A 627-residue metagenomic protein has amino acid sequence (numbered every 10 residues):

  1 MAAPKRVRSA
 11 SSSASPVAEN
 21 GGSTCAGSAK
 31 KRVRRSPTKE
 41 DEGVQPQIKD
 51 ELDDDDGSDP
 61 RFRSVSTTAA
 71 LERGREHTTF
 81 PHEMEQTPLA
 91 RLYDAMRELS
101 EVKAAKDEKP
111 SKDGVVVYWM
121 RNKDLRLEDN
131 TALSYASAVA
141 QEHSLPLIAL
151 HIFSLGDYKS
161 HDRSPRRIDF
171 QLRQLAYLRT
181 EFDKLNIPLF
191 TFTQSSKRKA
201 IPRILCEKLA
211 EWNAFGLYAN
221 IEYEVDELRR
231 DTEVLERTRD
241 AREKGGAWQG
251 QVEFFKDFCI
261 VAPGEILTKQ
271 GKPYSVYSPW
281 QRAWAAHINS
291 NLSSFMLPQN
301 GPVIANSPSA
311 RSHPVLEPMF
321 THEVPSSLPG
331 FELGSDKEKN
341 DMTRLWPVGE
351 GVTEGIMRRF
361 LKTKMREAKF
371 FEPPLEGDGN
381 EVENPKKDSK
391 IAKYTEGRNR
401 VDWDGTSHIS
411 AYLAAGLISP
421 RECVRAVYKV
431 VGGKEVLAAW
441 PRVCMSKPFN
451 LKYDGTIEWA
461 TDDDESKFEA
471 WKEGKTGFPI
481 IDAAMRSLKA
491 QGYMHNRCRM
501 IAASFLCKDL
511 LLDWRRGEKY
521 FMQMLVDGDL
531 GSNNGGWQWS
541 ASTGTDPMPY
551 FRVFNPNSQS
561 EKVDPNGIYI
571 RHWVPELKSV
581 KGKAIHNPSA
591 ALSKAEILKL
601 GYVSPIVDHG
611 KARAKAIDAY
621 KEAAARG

Functional and structural regions predicted by a protein language model:
A2-I304, D618-A623, G627: Trp/Phe/Arg-rich N-terminal binding region typifying the photolyase-homology
S15-E19, D41-V65, P273-L451, D564 (+2 more regions): Glycine/tryptophan-enriched, flexible segments
R121-D124, D162-R166, A219-D226, E265 (+11 more regions): Conserved aromatic-histidine-acidic binding/catalytic patches
F170, Q174, G349, T476 (+1 more regions): Soluble or luminal CAZymes and related metallo-dependent hydrolases
D404-P575: Active-site-proximal binding-pocket segments
